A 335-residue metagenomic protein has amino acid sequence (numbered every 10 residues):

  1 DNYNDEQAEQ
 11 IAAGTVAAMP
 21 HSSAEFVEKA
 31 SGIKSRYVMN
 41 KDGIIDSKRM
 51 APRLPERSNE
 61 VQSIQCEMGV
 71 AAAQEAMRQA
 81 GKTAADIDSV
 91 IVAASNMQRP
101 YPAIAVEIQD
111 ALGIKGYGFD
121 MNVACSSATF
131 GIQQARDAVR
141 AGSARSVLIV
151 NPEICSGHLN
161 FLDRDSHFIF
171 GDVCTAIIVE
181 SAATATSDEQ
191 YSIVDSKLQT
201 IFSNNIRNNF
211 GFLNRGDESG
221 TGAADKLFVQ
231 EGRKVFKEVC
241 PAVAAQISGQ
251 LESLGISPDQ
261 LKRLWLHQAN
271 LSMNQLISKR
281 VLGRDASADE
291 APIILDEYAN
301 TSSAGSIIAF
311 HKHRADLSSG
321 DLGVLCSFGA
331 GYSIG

Functional and structural regions predicted by a protein language model:
D1-S63, D163-P241, A245: Condensing-enzyme catalytic core mediating Claisen C-C bond formation in acyl metabolism
R36-V123, S253-N274: Conserved beta-ketoacyl condensing-enzyme motif
C66, V70, N96-M97, D110-Y117 (+4 more regions): Claisen-condensing/thiolase-fold acyl-transfer catalytic domains that form or cleave C-C bonds in fatty acid
T83, L112, V139-G142, H167-G171 (+2 more regions): Solvent-exposed alpha-helices and their adjacent loops that cap or buttress functional pockets in soluble metabolic
A93, N122, V147-E153, V179 (+1 more regions): Short beta-strand segments
Y101-I104, I132-Q133, H158-R164, N205-I206 (+1 more regions): Short acidic, glycine/serine/threonine-rich loops at helix termini
S143-C174: Flexible, glycine-rich active-site loops centered on histidine and acidic residues that chelate a metal or position
N151-P152, L159, I201-N208, L271: Acyl-CoA/ACP chain-elongation machinery
